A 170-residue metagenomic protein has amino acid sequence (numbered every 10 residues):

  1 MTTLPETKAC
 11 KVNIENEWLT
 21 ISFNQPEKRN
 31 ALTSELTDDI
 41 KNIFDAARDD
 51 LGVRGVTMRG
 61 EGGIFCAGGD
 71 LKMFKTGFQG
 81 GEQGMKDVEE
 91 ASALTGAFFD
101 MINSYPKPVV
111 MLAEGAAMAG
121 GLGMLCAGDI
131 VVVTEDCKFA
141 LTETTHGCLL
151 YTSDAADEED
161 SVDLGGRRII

Functional and structural regions predicted by a protein language model:
M1-E61: Conserved CoA-thioester-binding segment of acyl-CoA-metabolizing enzymes
N16-E17, G63, C137, R167: Beta-strand-connecting loop/turn residues
E35-D39, L94, M101: Charged catalytic carboxylate motif
M58, D70, M124-C126: Hydrophobic/aromatic residues within transmembrane alpha-helices of multi-pass small-molecule transporters
G60-F98, A117: Glycine- (often His-adjacent) and acidic-residue-rich active-site loop that binds/positions the CoA thioester
G96-G147: Glycine-rich beta-to-alpha active-site loop
Y151-D160: Conserved small/polar residues in nucleotide/adenosyl-binding loops
D163-I170: Hydrophobic alpha-helical segments, chiefly the membrane-spanning helices and signal/signal-anchor peptides
